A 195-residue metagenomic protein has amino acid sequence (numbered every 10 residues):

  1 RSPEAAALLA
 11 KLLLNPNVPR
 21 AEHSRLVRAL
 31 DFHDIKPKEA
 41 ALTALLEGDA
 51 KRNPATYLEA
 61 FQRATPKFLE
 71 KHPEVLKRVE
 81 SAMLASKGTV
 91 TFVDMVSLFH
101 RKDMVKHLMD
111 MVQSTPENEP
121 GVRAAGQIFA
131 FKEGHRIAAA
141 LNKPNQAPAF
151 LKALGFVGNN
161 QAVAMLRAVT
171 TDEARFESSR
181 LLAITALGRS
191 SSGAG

Functional and structural regions predicted by a protein language model:
R1-S2, K11-L14, A21-I35, P54-E70 (+6 more regions): Structural detector for internal amphipathic alpha-helices that build alpha-solenoid repeat scaffolds
A5: Active-site-adjacent "gating/activation" loops or surface patches in catalytic cores
L8-A10, A41-L46, V75-M83, H107-M109 (+3 more regions): Buried hydrophobic core positions in alpha-solenoid tandem helical repeats
L13-N17, L46-A50, M83-L84, V112-P116 (+2 more regions): Alpha-solenoid helical repeat architecture
